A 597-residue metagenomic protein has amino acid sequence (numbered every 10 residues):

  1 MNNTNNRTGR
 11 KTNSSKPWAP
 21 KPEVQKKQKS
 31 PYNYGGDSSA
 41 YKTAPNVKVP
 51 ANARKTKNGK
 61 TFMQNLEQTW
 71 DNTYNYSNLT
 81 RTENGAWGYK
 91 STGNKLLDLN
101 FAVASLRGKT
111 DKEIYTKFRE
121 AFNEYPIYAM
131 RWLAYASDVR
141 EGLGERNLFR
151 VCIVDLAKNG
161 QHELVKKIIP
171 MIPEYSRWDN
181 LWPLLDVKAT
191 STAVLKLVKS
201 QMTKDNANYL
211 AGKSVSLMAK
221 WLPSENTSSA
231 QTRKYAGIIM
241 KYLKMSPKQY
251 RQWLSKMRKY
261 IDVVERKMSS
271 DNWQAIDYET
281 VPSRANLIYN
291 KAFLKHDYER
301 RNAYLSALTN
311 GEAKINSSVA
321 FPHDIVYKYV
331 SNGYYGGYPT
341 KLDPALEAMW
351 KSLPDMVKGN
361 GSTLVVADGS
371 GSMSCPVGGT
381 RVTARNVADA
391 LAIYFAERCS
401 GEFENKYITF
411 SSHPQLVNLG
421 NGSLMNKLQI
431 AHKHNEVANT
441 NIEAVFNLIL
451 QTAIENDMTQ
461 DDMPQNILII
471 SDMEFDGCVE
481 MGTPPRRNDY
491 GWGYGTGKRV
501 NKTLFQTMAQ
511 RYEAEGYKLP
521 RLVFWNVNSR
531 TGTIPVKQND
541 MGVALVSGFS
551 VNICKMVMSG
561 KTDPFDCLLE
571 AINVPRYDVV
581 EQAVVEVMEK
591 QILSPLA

Functional and structural regions predicted by a protein language model:
N2-V387, E397-A597: Long lumenal/extracellular ectodomains of secretory and single-pass membrane proteins
